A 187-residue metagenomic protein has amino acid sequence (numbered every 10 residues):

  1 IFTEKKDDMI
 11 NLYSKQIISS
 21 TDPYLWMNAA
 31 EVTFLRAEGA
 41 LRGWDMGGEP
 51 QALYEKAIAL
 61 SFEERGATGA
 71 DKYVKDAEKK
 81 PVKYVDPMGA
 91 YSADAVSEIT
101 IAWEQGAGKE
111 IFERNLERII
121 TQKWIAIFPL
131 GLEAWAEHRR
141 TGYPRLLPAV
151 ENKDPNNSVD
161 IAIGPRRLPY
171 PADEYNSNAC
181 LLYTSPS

Functional and structural regions predicted by a protein language model:
I1-D8, D45, L147-V150, P155-L181: Aromatic-residue-lined binding/catalytic grooves and analogous aromatic/hydrophobic interfacial grooves in multimeric
I1-N28, L35-L41, A52, K56-A59 (+2 more regions): Flexible, polar/acidic helix-loop-strand segments at domain edges
D22, M27, V32, G48 (+1 more regions): Extracytoplasmic/periplasmic substrate-recognition and gating elements
W44-P50: Structural helix-adjacent loops and short alpha-helical linkers that scaffold large soluble proteins
P50-A134: C-terminal structural cap/anchor segments
L60, E64, Q122-A126, T141 (+3 more regions): Hydrophobic alpha-helical segments
E133-K153: C-terminal/domain-terminus segments
Y183-S187: Conserved small/polar residues in nucleotide/adenosyl-binding loops
